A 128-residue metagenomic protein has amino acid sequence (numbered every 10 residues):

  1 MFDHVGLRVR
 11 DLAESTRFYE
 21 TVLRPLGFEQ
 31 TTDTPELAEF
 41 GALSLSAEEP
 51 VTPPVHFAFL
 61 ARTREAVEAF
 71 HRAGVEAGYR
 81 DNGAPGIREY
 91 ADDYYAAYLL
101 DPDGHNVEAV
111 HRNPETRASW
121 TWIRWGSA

Functional and structural regions predicted by a protein language model:
M1, P50-P53, A91: Short glycine-enriched loop/turn motifs at secondary-structure junctions
M1-T16, F57, N113-A128: N-terminal beta-strand motif that seeds the catalytic metal site of vicinal oxygen chelate
G6-S44: Core segments of cupin and vicinal oxygen chelate
D11-A13, F59-D103: Vicinal oxygen chelate
A38-A42, E48, L99-P102: Active-site beta-strand termini and strand-to-loop segments that position acidic
E49-A61: Short, structured active-site "lid" loops
D92, Y98, A109-T116: Short beta->alpha transition motifs characteristic of CBS
